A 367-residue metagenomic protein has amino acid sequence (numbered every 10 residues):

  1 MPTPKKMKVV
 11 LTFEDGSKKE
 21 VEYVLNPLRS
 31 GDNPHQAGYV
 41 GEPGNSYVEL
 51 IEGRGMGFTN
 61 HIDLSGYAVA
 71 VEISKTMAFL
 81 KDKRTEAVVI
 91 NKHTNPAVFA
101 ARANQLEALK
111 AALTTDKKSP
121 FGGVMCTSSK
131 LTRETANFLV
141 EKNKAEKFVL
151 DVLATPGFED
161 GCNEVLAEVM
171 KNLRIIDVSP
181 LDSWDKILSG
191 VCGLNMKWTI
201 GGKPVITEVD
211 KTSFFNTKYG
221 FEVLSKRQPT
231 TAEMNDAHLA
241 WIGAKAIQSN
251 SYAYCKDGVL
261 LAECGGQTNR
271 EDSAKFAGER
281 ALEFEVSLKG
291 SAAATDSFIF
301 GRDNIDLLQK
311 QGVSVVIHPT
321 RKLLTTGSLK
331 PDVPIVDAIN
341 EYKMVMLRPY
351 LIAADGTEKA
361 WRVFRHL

Functional and structural regions predicted by a protein language model:
M1-S251, D257-L261, R270-A274, E279-S287: Long, structured protein-protein interaction/assembly regions in large complexes
H93, T295, T320: Short glycine-centered, acidic/aromatic-flanked micro-motifs in structured strand/loop junctions that mark active-site
A97-A100, L261, E271, S297-G301 (+2 more regions): Short, small-residue-enriched loops and turns at beta-alpha junctions that line or gate enzyme active sites
T127, K142-D177, L181-D182, F300-G301 (+1 more regions): C-terminal binding/interaction regions
D272-Q311, V315: Generic long, charged, amphipathic alpha-helical segments
